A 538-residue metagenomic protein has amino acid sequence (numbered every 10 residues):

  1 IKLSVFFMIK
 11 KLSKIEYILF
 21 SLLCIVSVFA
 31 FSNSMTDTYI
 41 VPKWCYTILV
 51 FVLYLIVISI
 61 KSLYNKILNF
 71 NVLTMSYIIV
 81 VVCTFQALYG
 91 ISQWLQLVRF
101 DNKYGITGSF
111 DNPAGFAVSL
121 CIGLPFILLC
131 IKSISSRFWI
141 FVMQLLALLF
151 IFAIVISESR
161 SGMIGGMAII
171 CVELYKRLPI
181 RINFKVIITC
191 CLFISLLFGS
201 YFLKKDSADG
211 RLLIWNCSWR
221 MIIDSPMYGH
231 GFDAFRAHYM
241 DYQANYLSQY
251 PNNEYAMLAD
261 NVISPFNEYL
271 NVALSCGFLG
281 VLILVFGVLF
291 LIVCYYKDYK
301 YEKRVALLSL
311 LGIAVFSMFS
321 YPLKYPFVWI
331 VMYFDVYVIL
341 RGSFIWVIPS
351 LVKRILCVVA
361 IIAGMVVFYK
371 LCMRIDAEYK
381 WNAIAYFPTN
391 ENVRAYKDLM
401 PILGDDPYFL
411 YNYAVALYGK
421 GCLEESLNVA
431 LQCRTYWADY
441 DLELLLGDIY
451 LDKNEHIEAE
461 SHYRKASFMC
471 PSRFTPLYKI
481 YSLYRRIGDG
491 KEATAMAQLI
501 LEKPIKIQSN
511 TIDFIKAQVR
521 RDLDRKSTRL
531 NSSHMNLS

Functional and structural regions predicted by a protein language model:
Y17-N33, Y46-K61, N65, F70-N102 (+7 more regions): Alpha-helical transmembrane segments of multi-pass inner-membrane proteins
D101-K103, F232-L274: Interfacial juxtamembrane loops and adjacent helix segments that form the catalytic/substrate-binding surfaces
S200-L213, V359-E391, Y408: Hydrophobic alpha-helical transmembrane segments in integral membrane proteins
Y379, Y408-N412, D441-L445, F474-S482 (+2 more regions): Alpha-solenoid helical repeat scaffolds
L403-D405, W437-A438, P471, I505: Short coil turns that delineate tetratricopeptide repeat
K526, L530-S538: Single conserved hydrophobic/aromatic residue that forms the stacking wall/gate of nucleotide- or nucleobase-binding
